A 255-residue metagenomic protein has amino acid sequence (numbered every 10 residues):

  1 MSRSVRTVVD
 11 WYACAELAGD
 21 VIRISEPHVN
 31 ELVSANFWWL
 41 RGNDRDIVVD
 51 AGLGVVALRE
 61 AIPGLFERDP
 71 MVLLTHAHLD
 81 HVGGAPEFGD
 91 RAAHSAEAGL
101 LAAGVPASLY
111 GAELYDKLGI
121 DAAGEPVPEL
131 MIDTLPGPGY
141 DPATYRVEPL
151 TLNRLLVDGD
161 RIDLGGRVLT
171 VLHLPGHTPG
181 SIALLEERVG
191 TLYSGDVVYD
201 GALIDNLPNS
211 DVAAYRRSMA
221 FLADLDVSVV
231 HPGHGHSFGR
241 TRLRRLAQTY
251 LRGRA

Functional and structural regions predicted by a protein language model:
M1-G19, L174: Alpha/beta-hydrolase fold catalytic core
W11-G64, A183-G195, Y199: Conserved beta-strand hairpin/beta-sheet module of binuclear metal-dependent hydrolase folds, prominently
A18-S25, Y140-Y145, G165-R167: Short Pro/Gly-enriched beta-strand edge/turn motifs at strand-loop
I24-V29, G104, N206-S210: Acidic/histidine-rich helix-loop elements that form or flank divalent-metal/phosphate-binding sites at the catalytic
A35-N36, A103-P106, N206, R242-R245: Short aromatic-enriched loop/helix-cap "lid" or pocket-rim segments at secondary-structure transitions that line
D44, E67-D69, V227: A general structural motif
D46-V48, L53-V55, T144-R154, R161-G253: Metallo-beta-lactamase
A57-D160, Q248-G253: Active-site HxH/HxHxD metal-binding segment of metal-dependent hydrolases
